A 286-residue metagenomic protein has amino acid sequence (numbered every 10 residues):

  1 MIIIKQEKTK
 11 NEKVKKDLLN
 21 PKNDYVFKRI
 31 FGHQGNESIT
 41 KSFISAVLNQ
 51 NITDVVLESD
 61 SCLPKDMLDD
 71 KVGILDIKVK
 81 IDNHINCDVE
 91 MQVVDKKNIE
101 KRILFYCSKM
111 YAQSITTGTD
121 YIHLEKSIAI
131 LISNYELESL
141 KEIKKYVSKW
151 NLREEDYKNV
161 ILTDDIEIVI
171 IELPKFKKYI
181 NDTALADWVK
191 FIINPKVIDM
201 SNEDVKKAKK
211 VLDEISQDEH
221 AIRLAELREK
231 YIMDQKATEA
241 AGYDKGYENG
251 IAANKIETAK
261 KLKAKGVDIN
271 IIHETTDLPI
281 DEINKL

Functional and structural regions predicted by a protein language model:
M1-L286: Elongated, amphipathic alpha-helical interaction scaffolds
